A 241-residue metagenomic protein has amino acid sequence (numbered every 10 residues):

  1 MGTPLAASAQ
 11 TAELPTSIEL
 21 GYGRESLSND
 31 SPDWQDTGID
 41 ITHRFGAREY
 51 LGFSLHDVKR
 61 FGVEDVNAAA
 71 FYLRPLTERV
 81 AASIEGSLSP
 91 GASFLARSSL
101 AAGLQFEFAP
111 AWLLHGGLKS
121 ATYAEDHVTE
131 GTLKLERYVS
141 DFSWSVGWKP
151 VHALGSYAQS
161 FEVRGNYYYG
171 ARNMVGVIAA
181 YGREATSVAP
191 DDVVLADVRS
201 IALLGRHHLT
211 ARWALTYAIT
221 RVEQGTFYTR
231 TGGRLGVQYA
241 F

Functional and structural regions predicted by a protein language model:
A7-A69, L73-P75, R79, A185 (+1 more regions): Outer-membrane beta-barrel initiation region
E13, H43, R74, F106 (+4 more regions): Residue-level signature of outer-membrane beta-barrel architecture
T16-I18, A47-F53, E78-I84, P110-G116 (+3 more regions): Repeated loop/turn-to-beta-strand initiation elements of outer-membrane beta-barrel proteins
T16-I18, Q35-I39, V66-A70, A82 (+10 more regions): Hydrophobic, lipid-facing positions within transmembrane beta-strands of outer-membrane proteins
E25-Q35, D57-V66, S89-S98, S120-T129 (+3 more regions): Solvent-exposed loop/turn segments connecting transmembrane beta-strands in outer-membrane beta-barrel proteins
P90-A92, R164-N166, R172-A214: Outer membrane beta-barrel transmembrane domains
F106-T186: Detector for outer-membrane/organellar transmembrane beta-barrel domains, recognizing the amphipathic beta-strand
S140, A171, R230-F241: Outer-membrane beta-barrel "beta-signal"
